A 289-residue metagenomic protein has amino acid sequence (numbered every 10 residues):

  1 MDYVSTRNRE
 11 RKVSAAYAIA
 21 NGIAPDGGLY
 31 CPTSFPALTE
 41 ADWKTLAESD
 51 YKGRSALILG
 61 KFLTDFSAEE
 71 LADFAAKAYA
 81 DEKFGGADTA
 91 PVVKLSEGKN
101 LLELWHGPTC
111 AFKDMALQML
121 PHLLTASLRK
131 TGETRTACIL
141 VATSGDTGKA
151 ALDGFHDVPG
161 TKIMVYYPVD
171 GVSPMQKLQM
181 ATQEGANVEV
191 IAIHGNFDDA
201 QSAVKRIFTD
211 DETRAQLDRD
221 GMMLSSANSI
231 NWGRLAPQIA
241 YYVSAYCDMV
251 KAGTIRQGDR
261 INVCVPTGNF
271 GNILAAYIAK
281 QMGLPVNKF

Functional and structural regions predicted by a protein language model:
M1-F289: PLP-dependent amino-acid enzyme catalytic core
